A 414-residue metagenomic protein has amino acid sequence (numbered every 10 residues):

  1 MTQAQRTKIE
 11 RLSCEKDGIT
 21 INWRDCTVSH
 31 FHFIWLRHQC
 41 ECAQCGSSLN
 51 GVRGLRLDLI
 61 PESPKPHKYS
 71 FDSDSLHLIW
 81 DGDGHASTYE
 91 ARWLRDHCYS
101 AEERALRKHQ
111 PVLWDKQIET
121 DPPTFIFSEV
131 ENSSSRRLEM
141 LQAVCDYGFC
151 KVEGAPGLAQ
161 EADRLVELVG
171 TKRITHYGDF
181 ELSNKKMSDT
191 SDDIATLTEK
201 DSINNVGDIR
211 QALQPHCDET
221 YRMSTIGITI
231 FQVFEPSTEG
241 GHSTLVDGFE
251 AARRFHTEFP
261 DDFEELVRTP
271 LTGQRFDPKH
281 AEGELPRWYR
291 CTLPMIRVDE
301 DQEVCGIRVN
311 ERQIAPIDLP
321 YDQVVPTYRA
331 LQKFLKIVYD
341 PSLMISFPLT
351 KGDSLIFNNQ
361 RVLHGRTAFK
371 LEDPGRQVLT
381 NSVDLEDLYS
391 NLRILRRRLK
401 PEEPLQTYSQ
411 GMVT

Functional and structural regions predicted by a protein language model:
M1-S133, R137, L141: Motif-centric detector for short Cys/His coordination patterns
C98, H109-F149, G154-A155, A159-T171 (+2 more regions): Active-site environment of non-heme Fe oxygenases that use a 2-His-1-carboxylate facial triad
